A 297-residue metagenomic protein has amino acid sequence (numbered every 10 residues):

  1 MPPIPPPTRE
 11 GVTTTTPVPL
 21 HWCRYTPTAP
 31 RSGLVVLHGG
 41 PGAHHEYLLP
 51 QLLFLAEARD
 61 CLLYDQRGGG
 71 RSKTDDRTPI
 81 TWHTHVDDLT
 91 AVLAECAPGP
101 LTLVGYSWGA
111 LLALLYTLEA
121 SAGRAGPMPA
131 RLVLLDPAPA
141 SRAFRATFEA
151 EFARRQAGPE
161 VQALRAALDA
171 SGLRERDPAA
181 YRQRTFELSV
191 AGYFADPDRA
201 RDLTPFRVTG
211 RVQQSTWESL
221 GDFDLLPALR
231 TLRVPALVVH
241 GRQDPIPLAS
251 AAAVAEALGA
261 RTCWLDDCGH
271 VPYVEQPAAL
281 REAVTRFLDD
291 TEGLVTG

Functional and structural regions predicted by a protein language model:
V18-T74: Conserved HGGG/HGGXW glycine-rich cap/lid loop of the alpha/beta-hydrolase fold
Q66-W108, E282: Active-site loop/oxyanion-hole signature of alpha/beta-hydrolase fold enzymes
G99-T147: Conserved hydrolase catalytic core segment
G126, A130-G172, V208-T209: Flexible "cap/lid" loop of the alpha/beta hydrolase fold
R165-S219: Conserved alpha/beta-hydrolase catalytic His-Asp/Glu region
L232, V238-H240: Short beta-strand/loop motif that positions the catalytic acidic residue of the alpha/beta-hydrolase fold
P245-S250: Conserved alpha/beta-hydrolase "acid-adjacent" motif
C268-R281: Catalytic histidine-centered segment of alpha/beta-hydrolase-like enzymes
